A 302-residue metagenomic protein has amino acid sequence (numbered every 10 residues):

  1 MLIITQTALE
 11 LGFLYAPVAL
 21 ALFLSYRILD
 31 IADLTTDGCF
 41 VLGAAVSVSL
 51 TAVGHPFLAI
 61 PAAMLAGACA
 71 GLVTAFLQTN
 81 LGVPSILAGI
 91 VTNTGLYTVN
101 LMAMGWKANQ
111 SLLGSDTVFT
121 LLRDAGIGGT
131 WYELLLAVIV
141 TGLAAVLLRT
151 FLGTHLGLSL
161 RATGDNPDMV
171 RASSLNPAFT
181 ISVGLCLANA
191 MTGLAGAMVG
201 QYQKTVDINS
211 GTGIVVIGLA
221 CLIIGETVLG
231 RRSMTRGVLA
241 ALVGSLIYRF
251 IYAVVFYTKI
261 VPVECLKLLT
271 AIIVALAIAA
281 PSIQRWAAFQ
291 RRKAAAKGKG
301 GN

Functional and structural regions predicted by a protein language model:
I3-H55, F76-L81, I223-R231, T235 (+1 more regions): Single transmembrane alpha-helix segments in multi-pass membrane proteins
L11, I86, A108, E133-A137 (+4 more regions): Loop-to-transmembrane alpha-helix initiation sites
L22, H55-T94, V99, T141-G142 (+2 more regions): Alpha-helical transmembrane segments within multi-pass membrane transporters and channels
R27-A32, L72-T117, R123, K204-I208 (+1 more regions): Short loop segments and helix-boundary regions at transmembrane helix junctions of multi-pass inner-membrane proteins
A70, G129-V215: Helix-loop-helix "hairpin" substructures at the membrane interface of multi-pass membrane proteins
S85, G89, L96-G153, S182-V183 (+2 more regions): Transmembrane helix-bundle core of multi-pass membrane transporters and related energy-transducing complexes
D165-A172, N176-F179, R232, L239 (+1 more regions): Cytosolic-side transmembrane-helix boundaries in multi-pass membrane proteins
T192, G196-K267: Transmembrane alpha-helical segments in multi-pass inner-membrane proteins
